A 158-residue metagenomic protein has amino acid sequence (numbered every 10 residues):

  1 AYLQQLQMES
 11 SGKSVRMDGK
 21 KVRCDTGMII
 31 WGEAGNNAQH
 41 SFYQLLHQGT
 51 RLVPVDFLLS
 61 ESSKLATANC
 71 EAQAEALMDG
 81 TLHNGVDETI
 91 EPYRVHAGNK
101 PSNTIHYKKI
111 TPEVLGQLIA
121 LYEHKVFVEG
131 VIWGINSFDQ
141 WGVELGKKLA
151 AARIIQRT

Functional and structural regions predicted by a protein language model:
A1-T158: A SIS-like phosphosugar-recognition module
